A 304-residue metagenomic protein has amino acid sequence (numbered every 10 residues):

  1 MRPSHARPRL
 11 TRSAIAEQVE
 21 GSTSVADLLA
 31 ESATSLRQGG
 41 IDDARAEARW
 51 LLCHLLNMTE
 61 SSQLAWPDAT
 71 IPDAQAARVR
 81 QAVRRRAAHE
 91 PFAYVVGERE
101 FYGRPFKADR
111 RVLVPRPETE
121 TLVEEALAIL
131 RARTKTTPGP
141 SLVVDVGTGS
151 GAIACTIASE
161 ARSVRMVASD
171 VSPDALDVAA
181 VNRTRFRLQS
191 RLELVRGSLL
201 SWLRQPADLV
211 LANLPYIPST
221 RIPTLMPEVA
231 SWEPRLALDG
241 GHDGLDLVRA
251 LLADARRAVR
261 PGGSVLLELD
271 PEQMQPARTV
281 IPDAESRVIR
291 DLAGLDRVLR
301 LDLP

Functional and structural regions predicted by a protein language model:
M1-L64, I71: Non-catalytic accessory regions of SAM-dependent methyltransferases
L36, L130, R183, A255 (+1 more regions): Conserved hydrophobic residues forming the short capping helix/wall of the S-adenosyl-L-methionine
G39, Y94, E285-I289: A short linear hydrophobic-aromatic micro-motif
A46, W50-I129: Conserved AdoMet
L51, H89, T119, I153 (+6 more regions): Residue-level signal for inorganic ion chemistry
P117-T224, E272: Conserved SAM/SAH cofactor-binding pocket of Class I
L214-L247: Mobile active-site "lid"/loop adjacent to the S-adenosyl-L-methionine
H242-L301: Conserved Class I SAM-dependent methyltransferase catalytic core
